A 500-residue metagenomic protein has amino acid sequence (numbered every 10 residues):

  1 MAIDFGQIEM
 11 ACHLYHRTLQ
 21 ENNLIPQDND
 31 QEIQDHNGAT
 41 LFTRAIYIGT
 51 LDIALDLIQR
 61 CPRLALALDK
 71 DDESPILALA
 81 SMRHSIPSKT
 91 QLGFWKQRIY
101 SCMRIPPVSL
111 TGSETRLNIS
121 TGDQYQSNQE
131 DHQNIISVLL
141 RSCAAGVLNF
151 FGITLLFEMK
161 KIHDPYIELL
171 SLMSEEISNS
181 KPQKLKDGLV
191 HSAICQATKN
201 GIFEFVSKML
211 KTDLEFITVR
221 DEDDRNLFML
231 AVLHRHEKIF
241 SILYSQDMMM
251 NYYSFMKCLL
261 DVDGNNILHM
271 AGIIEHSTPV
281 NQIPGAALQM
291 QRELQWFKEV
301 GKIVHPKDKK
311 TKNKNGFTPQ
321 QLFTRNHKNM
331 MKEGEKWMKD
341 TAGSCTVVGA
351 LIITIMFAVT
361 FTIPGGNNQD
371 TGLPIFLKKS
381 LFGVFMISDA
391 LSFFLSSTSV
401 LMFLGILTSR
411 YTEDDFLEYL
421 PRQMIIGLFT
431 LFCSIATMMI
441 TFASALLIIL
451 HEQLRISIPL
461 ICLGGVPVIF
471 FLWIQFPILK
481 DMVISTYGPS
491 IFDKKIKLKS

Functional and structural regions predicted by a protein language model:
M1-A350, F361-F376, F403-F416, I449-Q453 (+1 more regions): Acidic, Ser/Thr- and Pro/Gly-rich low-complexity regulatory segments
K339-T346, A350-I352, S388-A390, I461-G465: Single-pass type I membrane protein transmembrane segment
T346-T362, C433-T441: Canonical alpha-helical transmembrane segments of integral membrane proteins
T354-G365, F393-S399: Transmembrane alpha-helix/helix-exit interface in multi-pass inner-membrane proteins
L377-S500: Alpha-helical transmembrane segments of integral membrane proteins
